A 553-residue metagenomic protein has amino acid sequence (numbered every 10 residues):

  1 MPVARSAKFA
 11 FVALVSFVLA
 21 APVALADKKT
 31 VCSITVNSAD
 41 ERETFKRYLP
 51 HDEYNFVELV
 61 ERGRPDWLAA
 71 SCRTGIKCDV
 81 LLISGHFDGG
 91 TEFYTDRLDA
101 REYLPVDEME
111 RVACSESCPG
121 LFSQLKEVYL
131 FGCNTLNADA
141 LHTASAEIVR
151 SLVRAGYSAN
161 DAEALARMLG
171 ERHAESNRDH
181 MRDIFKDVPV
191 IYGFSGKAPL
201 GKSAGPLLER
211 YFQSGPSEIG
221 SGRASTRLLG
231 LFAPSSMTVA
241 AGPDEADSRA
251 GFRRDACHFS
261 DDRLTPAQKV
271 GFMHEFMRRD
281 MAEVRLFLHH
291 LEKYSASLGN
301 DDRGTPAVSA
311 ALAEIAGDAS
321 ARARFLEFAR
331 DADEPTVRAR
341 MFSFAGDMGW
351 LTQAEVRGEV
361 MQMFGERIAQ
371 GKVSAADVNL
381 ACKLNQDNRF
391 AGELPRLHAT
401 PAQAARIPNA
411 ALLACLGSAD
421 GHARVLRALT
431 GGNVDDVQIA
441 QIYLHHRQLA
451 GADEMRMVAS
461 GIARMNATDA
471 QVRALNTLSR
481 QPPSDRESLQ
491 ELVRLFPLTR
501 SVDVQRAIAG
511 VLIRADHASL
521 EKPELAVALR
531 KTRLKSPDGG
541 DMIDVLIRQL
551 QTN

Functional and structural regions predicted by a protein language model:
M1-F11: Bacterial N-terminal signal peptides that target proteins for export
F9-A20: Bacterial N-terminal signal peptides
L25-E92, A100, L104-P105: A domain-level signal for caspase-like cysteine endopeptidase catalytic cores and their zymogen-processing architecture
E41-E43, D66-W67, G89-T95, N137-H142 (+1 more regions): Extracytoplasmic/secreted cell-surface and envelope-processing proteins
D88-C118, N134-L136, R150-L152: A short, glycine/acidic-enriched catalytic loop
S115-Q124, I184-F185: Short, conserved loop/helix-junction motifs that constitute active-site signature segments in enzyme catalytic cores
F131-E292: Active-site-proximal C-terminal subdomain of hydrolase catalytic domains
R253-N553: Non-catalytic all-alpha helical scaffold/repeat segments
